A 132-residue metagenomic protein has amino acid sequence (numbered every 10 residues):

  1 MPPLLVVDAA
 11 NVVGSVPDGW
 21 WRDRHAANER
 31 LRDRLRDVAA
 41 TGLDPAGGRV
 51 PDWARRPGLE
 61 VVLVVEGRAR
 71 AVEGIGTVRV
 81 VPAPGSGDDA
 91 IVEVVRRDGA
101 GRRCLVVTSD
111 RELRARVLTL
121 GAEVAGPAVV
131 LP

Functional and structural regions predicted by a protein language model:
P2-L4, V12-P132: Nuclease catalytic cores that cleave nucleic-acid phosphodiester bonds, predominantly acidic two-metal-ion
